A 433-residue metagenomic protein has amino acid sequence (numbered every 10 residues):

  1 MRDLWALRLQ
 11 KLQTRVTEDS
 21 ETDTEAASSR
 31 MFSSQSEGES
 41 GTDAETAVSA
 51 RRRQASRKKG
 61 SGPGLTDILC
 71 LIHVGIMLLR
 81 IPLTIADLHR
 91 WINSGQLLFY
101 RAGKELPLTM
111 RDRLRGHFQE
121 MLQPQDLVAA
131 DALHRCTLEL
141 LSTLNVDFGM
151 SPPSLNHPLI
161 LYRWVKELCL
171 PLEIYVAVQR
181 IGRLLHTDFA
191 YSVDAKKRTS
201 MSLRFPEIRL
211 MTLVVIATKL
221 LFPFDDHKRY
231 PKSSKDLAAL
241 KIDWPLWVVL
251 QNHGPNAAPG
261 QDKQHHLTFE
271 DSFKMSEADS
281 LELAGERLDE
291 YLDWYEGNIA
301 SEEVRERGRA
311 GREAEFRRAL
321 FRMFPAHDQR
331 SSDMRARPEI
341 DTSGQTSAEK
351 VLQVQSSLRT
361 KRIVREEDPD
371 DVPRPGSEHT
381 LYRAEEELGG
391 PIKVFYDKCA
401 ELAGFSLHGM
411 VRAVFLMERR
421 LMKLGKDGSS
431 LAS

Functional and structural regions predicted by a protein language model:
M1-T66, M77-S433: Long, intrinsically disordered, Lys/Arg- and Ser/Thr/Pro-rich regulatory tracts of eukaryotic nuclear proteins
